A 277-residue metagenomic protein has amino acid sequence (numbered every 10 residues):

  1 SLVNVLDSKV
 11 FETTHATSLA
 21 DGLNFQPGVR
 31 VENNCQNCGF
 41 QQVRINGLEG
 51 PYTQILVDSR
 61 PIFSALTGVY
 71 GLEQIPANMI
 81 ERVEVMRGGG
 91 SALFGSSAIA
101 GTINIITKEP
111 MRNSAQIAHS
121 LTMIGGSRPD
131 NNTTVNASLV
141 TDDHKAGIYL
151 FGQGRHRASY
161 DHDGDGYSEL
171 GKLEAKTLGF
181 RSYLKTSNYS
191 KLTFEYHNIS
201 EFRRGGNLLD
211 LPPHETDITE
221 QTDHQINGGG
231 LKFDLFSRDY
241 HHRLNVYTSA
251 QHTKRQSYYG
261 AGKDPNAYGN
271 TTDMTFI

Functional and structural regions predicted by a protein language model:
S1-E12, Q42, G50: N-terminal periplasmic "start-of-domain" segments of outer-membrane beta-barrel proteins
A20, N24-P61, E81: Extracytoplasmic beta-strand/coil segments of soluble accessory domains associated with Gram-negative outer-membrane
L23, V83-E84, I103-I105, F180: Non-catalytic regulatory/gating segments with a bias toward low-complexity or hydrophobic composition
Q41, I99-G101, A115, L121 (+5 more regions): Hydrophobic, lipid-facing positions within transmembrane beta-strands of outer-membrane proteins
Q42-R44, R60-R87, K108: Short acidic/polar hinge/loop motifs at secondary-structure boundaries that mediate gating or recognition
L72-Q74, I124-P129, S168-E174, E215 (+2 more regions): Replace "Gram-negative outer membrane beta-barrel proteins" with "bacterial and organellar outer membrane beta-barrel
N104, R112-S120, G126, N136-Q221: Periplasmic-side early beta-strands and strand-to-turn transitions of outer-membrane beta-barrels
K185-E201, E220-I277: Face-selective signature of the C-terminal outer-membrane beta-barrel domain
